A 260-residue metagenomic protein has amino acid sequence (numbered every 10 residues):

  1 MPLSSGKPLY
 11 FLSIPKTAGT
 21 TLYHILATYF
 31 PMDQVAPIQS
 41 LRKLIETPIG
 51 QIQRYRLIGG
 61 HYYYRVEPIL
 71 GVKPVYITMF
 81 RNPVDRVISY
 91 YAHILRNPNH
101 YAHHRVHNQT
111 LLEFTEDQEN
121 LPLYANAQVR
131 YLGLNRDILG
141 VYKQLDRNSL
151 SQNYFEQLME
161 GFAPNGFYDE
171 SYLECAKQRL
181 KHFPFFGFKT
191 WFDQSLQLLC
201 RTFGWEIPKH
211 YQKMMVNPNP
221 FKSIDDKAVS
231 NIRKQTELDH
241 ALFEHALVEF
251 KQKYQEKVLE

Functional and structural regions predicted by a protein language model:
P2-L44, G50-L70, M79: A cross-family signal for N-terminal binding/gating loops and helix N-caps that shape access to the active site
S4, C175-L180, P218-D226: Short glycine/proline-rich turn/loop motifs
Y10-I14, V75, F183-W191, K227-K234: Conserved aromatic-histidine-acidic binding/catalytic patches
A18, N82, G187, L199 (+2 more regions): A residue-level signal for conserved active-site and pocket-lining positions in enzyme catalytic cores
H24-T28, R201, V248: Short, well-ordered alpha-helices that flank and scaffold nucleotide-derived cofactor binding pockets
A36-R42, V87, K209-N219: A generic structural motif
K43-G50, R54-T78, D85-P208: PAPS-dependent sulfotransferase catalytic domain
L57-R65, I207-E260: PAPS-dependent sulfotransferase catalytic core
